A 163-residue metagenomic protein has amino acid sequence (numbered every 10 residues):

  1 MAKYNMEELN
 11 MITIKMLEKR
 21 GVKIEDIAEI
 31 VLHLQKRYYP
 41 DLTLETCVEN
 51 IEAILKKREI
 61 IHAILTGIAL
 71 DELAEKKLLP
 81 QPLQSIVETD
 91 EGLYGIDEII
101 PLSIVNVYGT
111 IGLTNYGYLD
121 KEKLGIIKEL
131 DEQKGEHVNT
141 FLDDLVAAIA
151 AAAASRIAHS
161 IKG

Functional and structural regions predicted by a protein language model:
Y4-D71: N-terminal interaction modules that seed assembly of large macromolecular complexes
M6, M11-M16, E49, E88 (+4 more regions): Generic structural signal for short, flexible, solvent-exposed coil/loop and linker residues
E29-H33, T66-G67, I100-T110, D144-A152: Short, hydrophobic/amphipathic alpha-helical patches that form generic packing surfaces within helical domains
Q35, Q81-Q84, Q133: Residue-identity detector for glutamine
T46-L119: Long, charge-patterned amphipathic interaction tracts in eukaryotic proteins
G112-G163: Glycine-rich, aromatic-bearing surface loops/beta-hairpins
